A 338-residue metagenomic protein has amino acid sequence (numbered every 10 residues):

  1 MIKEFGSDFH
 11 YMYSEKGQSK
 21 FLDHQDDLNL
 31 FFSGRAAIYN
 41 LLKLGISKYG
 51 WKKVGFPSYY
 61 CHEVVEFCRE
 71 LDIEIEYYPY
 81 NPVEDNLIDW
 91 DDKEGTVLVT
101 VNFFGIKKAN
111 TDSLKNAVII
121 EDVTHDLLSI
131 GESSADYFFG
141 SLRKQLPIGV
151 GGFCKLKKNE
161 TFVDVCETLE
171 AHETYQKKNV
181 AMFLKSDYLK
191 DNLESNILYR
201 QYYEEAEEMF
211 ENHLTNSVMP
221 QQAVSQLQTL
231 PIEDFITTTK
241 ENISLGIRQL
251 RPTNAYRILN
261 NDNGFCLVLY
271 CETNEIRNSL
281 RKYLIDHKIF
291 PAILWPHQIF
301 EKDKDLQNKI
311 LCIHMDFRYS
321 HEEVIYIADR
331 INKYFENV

Functional and structural regions predicted by a protein language model:
M1-D23, L193, I197-S217: N-terminal "arm"/small-domain region of PLP-dependent enzymes with the aminotransferase-like
M1-G50, D92-K93, Q226, P231-T237 (+1 more regions): Conserved PLP-binding active-site segment in aminotransferase class I/II-type PLP enzymes
K43-D92: Conserved PLP-anchoring active-site segment centered on the Schiff-base-forming lysine
Y80-D164, E173: Active-site phosphate-binding strand-loop segment of PLP-dependent enzymes
L214-I247, Y256-Y270: Conserved glycine-rich beta-strand-loop-beta hairpin in the small C-terminal domain of fold type I
N254-E301: Conserved PLP-binding catalytic core of the aspartate aminotransferase-like
D286, Q298-V338: PLP-dependent enzyme catalytic core of the Aspartate aminotransferase-like
